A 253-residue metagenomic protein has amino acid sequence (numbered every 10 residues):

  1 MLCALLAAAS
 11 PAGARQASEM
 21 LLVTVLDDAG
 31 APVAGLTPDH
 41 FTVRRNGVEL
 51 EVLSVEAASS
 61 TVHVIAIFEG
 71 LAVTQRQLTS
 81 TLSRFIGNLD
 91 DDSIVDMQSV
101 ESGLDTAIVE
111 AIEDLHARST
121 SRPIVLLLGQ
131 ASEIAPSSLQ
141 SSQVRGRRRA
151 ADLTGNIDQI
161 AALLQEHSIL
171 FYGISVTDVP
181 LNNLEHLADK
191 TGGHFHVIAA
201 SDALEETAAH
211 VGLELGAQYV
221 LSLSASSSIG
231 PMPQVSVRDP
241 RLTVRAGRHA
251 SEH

Functional and structural regions predicted by a protein language model:
M1-A8: Bacterial N-terminal signal peptides
A12-H253: Scaffold/interface architecture of coatomer-like assemblies
